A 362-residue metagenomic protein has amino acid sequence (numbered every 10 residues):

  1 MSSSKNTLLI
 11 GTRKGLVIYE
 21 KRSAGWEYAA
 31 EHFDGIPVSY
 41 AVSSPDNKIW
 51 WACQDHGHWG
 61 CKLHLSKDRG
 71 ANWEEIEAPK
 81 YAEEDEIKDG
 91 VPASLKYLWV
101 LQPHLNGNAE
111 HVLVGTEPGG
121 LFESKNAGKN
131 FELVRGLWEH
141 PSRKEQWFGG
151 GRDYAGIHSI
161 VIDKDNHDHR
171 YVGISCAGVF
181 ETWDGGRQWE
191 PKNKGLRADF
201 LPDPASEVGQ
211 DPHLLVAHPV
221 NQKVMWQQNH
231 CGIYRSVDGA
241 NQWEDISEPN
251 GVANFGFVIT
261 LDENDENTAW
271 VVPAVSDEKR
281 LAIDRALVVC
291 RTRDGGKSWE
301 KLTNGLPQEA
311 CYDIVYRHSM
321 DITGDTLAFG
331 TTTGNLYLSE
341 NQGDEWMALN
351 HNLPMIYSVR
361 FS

Functional and structural regions predicted by a protein language model:
M1-S362: Extracellular glycan-interacting surfaces
